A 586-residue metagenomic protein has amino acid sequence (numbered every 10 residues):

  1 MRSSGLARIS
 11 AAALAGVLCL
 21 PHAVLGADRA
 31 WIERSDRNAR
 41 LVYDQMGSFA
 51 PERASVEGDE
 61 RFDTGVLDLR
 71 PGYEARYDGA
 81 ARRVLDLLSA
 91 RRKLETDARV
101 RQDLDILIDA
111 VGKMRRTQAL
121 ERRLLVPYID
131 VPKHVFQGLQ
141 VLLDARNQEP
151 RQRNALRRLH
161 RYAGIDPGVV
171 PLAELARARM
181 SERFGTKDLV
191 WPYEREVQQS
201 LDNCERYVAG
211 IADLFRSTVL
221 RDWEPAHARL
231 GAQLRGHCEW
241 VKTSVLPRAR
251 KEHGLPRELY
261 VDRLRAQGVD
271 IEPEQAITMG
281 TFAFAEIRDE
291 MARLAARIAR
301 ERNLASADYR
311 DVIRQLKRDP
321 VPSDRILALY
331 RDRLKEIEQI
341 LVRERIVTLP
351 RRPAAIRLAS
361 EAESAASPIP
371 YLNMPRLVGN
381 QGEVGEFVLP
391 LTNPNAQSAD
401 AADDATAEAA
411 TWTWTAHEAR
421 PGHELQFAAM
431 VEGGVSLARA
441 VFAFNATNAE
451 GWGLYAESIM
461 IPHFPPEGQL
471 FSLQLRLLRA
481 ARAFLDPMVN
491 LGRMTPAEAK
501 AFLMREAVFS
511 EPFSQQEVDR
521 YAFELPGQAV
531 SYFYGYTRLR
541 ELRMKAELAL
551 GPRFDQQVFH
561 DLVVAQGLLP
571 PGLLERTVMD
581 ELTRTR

Functional and structural regions predicted by a protein language model:
M1-L6: N-terminal secretory signal peptides that target proteins for export/translocation
S10-P21: Bacterial N-terminal signal peptides
G26-R586: N-terminal maturation segment of proteins
